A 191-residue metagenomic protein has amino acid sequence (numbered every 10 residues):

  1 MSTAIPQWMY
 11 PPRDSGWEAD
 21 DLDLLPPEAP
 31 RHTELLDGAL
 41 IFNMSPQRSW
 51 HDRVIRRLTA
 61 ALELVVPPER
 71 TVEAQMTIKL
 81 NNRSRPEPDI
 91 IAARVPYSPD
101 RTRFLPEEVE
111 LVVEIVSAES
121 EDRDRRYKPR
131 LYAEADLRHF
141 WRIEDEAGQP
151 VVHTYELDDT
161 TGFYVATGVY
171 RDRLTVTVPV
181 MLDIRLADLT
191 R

Functional and structural regions predicted by a protein language model:
M1-R191: Gly/Pro/Ser/Thr-rich low-complexity, intrinsically disordered segments predominantly at protein N-termini
